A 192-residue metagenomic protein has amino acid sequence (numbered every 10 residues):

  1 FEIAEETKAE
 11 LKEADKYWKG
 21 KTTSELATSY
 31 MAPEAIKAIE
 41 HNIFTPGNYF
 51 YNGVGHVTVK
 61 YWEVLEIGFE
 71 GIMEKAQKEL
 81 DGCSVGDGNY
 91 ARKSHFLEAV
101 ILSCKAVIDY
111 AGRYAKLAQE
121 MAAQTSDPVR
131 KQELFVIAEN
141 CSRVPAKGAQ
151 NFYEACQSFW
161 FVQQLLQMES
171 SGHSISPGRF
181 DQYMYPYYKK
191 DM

Functional and structural regions predicted by a protein language model:
F1-M192: Catalytic cofactor-binding cores of redox enzymes
